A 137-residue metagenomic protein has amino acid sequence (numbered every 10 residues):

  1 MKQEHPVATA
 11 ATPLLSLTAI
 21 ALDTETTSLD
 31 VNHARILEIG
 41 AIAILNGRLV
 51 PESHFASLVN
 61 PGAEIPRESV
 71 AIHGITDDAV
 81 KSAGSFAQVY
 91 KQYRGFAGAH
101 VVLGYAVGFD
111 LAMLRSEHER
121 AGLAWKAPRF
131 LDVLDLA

Functional and structural regions predicted by a protein language model:
K2-A127: Conserved non-catalytic scaffold segment of RNase H-like nuclease domains
E119, F130-A137: Short alpha-helix plus adjacent loop in nuclease-associated cores
